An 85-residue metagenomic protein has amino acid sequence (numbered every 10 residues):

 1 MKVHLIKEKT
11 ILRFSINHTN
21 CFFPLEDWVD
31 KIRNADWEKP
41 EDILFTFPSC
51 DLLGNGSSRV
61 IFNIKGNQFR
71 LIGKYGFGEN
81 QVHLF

Functional and structural regions predicted by a protein language model:
M1-Q68, G76-H83: Basic, Lys/Arg-enriched alpha-helical interface segments
